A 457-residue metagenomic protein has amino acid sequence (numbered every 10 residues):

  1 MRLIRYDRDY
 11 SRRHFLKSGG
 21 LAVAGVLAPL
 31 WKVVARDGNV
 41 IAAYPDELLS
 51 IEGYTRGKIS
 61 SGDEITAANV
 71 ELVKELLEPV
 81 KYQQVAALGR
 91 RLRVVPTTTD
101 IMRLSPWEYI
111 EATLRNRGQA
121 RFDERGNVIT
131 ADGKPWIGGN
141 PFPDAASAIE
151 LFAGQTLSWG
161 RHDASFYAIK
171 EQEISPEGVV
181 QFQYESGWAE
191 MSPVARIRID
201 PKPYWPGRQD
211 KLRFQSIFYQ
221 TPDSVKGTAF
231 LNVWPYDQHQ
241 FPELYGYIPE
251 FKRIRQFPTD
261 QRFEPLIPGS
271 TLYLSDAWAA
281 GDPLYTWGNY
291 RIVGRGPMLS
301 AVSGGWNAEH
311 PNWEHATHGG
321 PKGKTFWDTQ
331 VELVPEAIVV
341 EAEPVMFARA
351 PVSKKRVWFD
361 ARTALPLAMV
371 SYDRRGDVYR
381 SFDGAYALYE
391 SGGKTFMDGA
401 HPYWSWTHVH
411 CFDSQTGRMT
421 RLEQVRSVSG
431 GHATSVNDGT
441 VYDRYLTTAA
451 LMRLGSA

Functional and structural regions predicted by a protein language model:
M1-H14, L21-P29, R36-D37: N-terminal secretory signal peptides
G38-F241: Solvent-exposed N-terminal domain segments of exported/luminal and surface proteins
T113, R117, S186-R208, Q215-T221 (+2 more regions): Extended beta-strand-rich segments in extracellular/periplasmic secretory proteins, especially within noncatalytic
F218-P222, Y245-P249, E343-V345, Y372 (+1 more regions): A generic structural motif
S224-V225, D237-Q238, E332, F347-P351 (+1 more regions): Short glycine/serine/proline-enriched coil/turn segments at secondary-structure junctions
F230-L231, Y236-S303: Acidic, serine/threonine- and glycine-rich low-complexity intrinsically disordered segments that serve as flexible
R291, P297, F396-A449, L454: Cysteine/selenocysteine-centered motifs that mediate thiol-based redox chemistry or coordinate metal-sulfur cofactors
A348-Q424: C-terminal soluble interaction/assembly domains
